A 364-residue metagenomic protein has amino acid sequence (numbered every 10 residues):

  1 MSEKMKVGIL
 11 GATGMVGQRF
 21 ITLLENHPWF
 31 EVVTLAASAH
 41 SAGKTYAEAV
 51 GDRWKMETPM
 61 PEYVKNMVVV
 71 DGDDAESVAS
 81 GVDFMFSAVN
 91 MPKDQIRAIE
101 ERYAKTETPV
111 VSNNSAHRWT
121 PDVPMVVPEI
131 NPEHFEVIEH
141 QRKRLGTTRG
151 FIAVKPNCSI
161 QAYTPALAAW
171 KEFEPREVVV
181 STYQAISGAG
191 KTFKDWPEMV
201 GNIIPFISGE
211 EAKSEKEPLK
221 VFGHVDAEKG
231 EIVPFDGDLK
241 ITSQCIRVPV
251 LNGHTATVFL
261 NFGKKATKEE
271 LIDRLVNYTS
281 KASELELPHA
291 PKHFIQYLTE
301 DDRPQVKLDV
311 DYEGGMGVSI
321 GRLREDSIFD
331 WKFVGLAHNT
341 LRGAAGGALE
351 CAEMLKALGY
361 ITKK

Functional and structural regions predicted by a protein language model:
S2-F206, L239-K240, S319, L323-S327 (+1 more regions): N-terminal Rossmann-like NAD(P) cofactor-binding subdomain of oxidoreductases, focused on the glycine-rich
S187-K364: Charged docking surfaces used in two-component/phosphorelay signaling
